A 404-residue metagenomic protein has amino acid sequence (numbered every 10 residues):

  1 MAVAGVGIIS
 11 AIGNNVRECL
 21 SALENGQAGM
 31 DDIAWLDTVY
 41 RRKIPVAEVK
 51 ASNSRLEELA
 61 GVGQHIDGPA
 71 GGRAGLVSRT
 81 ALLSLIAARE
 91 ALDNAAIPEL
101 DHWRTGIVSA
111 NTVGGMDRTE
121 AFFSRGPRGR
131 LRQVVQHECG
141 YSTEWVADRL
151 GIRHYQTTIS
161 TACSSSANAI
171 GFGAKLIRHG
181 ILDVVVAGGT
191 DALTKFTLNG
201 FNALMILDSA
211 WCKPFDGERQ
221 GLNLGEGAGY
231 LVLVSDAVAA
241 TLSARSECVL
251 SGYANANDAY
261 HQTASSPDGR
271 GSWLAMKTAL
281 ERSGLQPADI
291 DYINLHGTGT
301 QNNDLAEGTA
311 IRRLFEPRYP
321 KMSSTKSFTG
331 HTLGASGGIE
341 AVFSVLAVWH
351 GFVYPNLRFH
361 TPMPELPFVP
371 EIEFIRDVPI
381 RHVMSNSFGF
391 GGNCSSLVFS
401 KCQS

Functional and structural regions predicted by a protein language model:
M1-A4, Q27-D32, Y40-I44, L207 (+3 more regions): Condensing-enzyme catalytic core mediating Claisen C-C bond formation in acyl metabolism
M1-A70, A237-V249, V342-N356, S400-S404: ACP-dependent fatty acid/polyketide chain-elongation machinery
M1-V3, S10, A74-E90, E99-D101: N-terminal amphipathic, basic-rich helices that act as targeting or association modules
G5, L23, A88, I107 (+10 more regions): Conserved small-residue
A11, T112-V113, A162, T298-T300 (+2 more regions): Glycine-rich phosphate/pyrophosphate-binding beta-alpha loops
M30-I86, R104, T112-F172, I181 (+4 more regions): Conserved catalytic cysteine-centered active-site region of acyl-thioester-dependent Claisen-condensing enzymes
R42-A47, R118, A192-P214, N255-L274 (+3 more regions): Active-site-adjacent elements of ketosynthase-type condensing enzymes
N94-V108, S124-L131, E144-Y155, R178-V185 (+6 more regions): Structural signature of cysteine-dependent C-C bond-forming condensing enzymes
